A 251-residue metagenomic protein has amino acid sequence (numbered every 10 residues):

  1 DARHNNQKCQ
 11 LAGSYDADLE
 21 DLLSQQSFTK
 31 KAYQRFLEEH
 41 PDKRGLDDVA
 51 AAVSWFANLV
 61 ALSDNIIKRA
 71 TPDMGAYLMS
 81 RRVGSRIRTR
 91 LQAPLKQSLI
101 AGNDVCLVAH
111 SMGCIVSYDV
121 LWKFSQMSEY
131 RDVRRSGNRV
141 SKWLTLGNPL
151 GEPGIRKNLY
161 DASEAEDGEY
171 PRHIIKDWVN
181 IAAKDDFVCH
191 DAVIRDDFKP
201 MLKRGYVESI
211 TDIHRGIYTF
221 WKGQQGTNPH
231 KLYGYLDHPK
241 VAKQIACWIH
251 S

Functional and structural regions predicted by a protein language model:
D1, D16-D21, D42, D47-D48 (+13 more regions): Acidic-enriched, low-complexity/disordered segments with a strong bias for Aspartate over Glutamate
D1-A101: Active-site catalytic motif of lipid deacylating hydrolases and related acyltransferases
S24-Y33, G102-G113, A192-D196: Solvent-exposed, charged interface segments at domain starts and junctions
L37, R81, W122, D237-P239: Generic alpha-helical secondary structure signal
T71-W178: Serine-dependent carboxylesterase/thioesterase catalytic core of lipase-like alpha/beta-hydrolase/SGNH enzymes
K142, N148-S251: Lipolytic serine-hydrolase domain surface
